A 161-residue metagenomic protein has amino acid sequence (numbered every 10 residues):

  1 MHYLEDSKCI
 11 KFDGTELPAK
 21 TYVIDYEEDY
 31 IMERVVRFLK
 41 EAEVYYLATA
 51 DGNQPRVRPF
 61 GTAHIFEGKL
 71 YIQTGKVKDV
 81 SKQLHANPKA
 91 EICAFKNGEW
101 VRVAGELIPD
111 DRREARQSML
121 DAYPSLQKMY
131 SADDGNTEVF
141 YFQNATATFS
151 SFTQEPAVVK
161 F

Functional and structural regions predicted by a protein language model:
H2-E27, R102-F161: Charged, gly/pro-rich active-site loop segments
L17-Y22, Y46, G61-L70: Short, basic, glycine/proline-bearing loop/turn elements
R37-G52, A90-C93: A short, Trp-centered hydrophobic/proline-enriched beta-strand micro-motif
A42-V44, P59, G68-L70, N87-A90 (+2 more regions): Short, surface-exposed beta-edge/turn micro-motifs
Y46, L70-Y71, R102, T148: General beta-strand recognition
A63-N97: A short mixed-secondary-structure module that forms the rim of ligand-binding clefts
